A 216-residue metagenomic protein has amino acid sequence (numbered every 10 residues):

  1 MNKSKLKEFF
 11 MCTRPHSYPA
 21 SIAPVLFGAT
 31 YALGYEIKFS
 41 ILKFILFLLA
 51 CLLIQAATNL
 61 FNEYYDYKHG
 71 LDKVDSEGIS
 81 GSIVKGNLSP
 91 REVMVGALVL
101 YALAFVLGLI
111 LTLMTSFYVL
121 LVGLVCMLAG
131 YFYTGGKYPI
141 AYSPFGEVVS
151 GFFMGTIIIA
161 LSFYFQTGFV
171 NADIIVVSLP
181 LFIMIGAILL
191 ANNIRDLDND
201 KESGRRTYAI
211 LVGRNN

Functional and structural regions predicted by a protein language model:
M1-L42, L46, K137-Y138, G146 (+1 more regions): Topogenic membrane-insertion module of multi-pass membrane proteins
N2, G81-F169: Intramembrane alpha-helical segments
C12-H16, S89, T112-T115, R214: Membrane-interface junctions
P19-G28, V148-F163, L181, A209-R214: Small-residue-rich segments of transmembrane alpha-helices in multi-pass membrane proteins, especially helix faces
F27, E36-N62, L121-L128, A172-A191: Membrane-embedded alpha-helical segments that form the functional core of polytopic membrane enzymes, especially those
L33-I37, Y67-L71, L113-F117, G135-Y142 (+3 more regions): Transmembrane helix-loop junctions in multipass membrane proteins, especially transporters and channels
F61-Y101, L107, I185-N216: Solvent-exposed interhelical
S150-L197: Functional transmembrane core segments of multi-pass inner-membrane proteins
